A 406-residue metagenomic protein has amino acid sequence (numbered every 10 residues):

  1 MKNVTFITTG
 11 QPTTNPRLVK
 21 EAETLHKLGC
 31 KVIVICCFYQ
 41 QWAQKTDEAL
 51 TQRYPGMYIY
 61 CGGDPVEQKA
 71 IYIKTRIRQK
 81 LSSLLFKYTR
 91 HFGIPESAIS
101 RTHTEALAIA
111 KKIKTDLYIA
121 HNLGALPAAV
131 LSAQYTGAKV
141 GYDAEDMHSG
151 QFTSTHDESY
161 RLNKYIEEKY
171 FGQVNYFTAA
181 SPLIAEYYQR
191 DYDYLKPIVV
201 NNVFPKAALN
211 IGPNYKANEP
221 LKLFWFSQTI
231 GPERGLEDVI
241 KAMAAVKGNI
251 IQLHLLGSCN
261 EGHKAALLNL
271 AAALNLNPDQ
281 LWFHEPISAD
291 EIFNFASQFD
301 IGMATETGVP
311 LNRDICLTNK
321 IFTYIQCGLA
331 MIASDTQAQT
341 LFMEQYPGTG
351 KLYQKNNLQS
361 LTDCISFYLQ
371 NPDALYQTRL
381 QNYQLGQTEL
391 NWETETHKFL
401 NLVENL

Functional and structural regions predicted by a protein language model:
T5, K216-M243, L253-H254: Conserved donor-binding/catalytic core segment of Leloir-type glycosyltransferases
P16, I230-R234, S288-F295, G302-F322 (+1 more regions): Nucleotide-sugar-dependent
Y39-Q41, Q252-L268: Glycosyltransferase donor-sugar binding loop
F92-K111, P127, L131-Y135, Y142 (+2 more regions): Membrane-proximal helix-turn-helix segments that form the acceptor-binding/catalytic region of lipid-linked
L183, N202-V203: Carbohydrate-associated surface elements
G257, A265-N294, I301: Nucleotide-activated donor-binding/catalytic signature segment of Leloir-type glycosyltransferases, i.e., the conserved
Q345, G350-L358, F367-D373: Conserved acidic donor-binding segment of nucleotide-sugar-dependent glycosyltransferases
Q370-V403: A charged, aromatic-enriched C-terminal amphipathic alpha-helix characteristic of glycosyltransferases across folds
